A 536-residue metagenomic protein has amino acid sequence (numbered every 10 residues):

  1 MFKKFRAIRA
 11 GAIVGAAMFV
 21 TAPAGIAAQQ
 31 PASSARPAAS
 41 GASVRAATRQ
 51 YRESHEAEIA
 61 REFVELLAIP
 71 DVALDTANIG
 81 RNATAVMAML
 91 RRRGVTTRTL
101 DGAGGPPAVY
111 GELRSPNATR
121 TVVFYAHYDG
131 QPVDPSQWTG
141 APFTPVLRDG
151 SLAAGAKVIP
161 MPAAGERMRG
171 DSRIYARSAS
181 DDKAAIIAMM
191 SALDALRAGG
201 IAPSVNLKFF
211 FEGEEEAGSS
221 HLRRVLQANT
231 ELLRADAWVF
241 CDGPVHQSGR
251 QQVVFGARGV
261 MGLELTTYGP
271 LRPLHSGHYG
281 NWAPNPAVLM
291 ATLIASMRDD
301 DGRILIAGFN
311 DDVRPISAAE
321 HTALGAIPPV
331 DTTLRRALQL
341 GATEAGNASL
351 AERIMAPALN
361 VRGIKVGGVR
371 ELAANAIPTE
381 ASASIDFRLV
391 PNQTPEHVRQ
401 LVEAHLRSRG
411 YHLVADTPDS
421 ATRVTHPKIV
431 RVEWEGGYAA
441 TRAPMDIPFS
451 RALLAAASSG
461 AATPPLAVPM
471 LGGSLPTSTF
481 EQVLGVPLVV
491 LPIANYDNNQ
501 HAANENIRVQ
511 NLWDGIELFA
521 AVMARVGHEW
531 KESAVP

Functional and structural regions predicted by a protein language model:
M1-V14, A24: Bacterial N-terminal signal peptides that target proteins for export
M18-A27: C-terminal segment of classical bacterial N-terminal signal peptides
Q29-N78, S136-Q137, A257: N-terminal hydrophobic or amphipathic helices/low-complexity stretches enriched in small/hydrophobic/Pro/Gly
Q29-P31, P37, S43, H246 (+5 more regions): Metal-dependent amide/peptide-bond hydrolase catalytic core, centered on the "pita-bread" metallohydrolase fold
E53, V64-V72, M87-T96, D194 (+5 more regions): Sec-exported extracytoplasmic/periplasmic mature domains
E62, V72-Y125, D129, G140 (+1 more regions): A non-catalytic alpha/beta surface segment that caps or lines the substrate-entry region of metallo-dependent hydrolase
T119-K208, D514: Active-site metal-coordination/substrate-binding segment of hydrolases, especially metallo-dependent peptidases
R167-G256, K531: Acidic/histidine-rich catalytic neighborhood of metal-dependent amide-processing enzymes
